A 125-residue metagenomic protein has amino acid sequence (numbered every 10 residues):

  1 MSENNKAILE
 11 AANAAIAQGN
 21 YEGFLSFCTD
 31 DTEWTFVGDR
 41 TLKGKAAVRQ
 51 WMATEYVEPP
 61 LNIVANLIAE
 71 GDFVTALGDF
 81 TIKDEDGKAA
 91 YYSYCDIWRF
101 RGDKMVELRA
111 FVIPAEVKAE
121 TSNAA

Functional and structural regions predicted by a protein language model:
M1-A14, T35, D39-L42, A47-A125: A beta-strand edge to alpha-helix "cap/lid" segment located at domain peripheries
Q18-T35: Short, well-ordered alpha-helical segments enriched in acidic and aromatic residues
